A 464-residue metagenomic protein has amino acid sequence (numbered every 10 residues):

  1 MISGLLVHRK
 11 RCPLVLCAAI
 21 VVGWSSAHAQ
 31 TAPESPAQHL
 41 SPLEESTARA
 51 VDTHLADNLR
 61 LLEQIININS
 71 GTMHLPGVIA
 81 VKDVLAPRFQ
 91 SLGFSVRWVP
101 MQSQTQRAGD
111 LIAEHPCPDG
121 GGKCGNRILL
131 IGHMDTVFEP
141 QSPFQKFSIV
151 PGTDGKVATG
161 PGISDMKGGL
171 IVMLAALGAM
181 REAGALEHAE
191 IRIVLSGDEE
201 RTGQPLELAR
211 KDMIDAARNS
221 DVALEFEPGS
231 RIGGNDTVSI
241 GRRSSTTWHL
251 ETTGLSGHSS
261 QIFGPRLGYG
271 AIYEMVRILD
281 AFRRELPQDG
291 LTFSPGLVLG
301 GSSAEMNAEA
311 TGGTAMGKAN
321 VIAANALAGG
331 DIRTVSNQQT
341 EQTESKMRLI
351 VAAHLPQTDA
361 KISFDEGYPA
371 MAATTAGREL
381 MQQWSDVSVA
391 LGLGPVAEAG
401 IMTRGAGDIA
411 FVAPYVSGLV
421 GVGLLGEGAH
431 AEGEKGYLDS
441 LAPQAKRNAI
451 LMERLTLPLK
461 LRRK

Functional and structural regions predicted by a protein language model:
M1-V15: Bacterial N-terminal signal peptides that target proteins for export
P13-G23: Bacterial N-terminal signal peptides
Q30-P42, S70, R231, I240 (+2 more regions): Metal-dependent amide/peptide-bond hydrolase catalytic core, centered on the "pita-bread" metallohydrolase fold
T31, S35-P161, R181-E187: Acidic/His- and Gly-rich active-site-bordering loop/insert found across diverse amide/peptide-bond hydrolases
L59-I65, K82, A86, L174-L177 (+5 more regions): Extracytoplasmic/secreted envelope proteins and their assembly/folding machinery, especially bacterial periplasmic
L130, T153-Q204, T246-T252, Q261-E285 (+2 more regions): Alpha-helical metal-binding/catalytic segments enriched in His/Glu/Asp
P140-G152, G241-S244, A308-G313: Short, flexible, mixed-charge acidic loops at enzyme active sites
V157, M166-G241, S303-A310, R462-R463: Acidic/histidine-rich catalytic neighborhood of metal-dependent amide-processing enzymes
